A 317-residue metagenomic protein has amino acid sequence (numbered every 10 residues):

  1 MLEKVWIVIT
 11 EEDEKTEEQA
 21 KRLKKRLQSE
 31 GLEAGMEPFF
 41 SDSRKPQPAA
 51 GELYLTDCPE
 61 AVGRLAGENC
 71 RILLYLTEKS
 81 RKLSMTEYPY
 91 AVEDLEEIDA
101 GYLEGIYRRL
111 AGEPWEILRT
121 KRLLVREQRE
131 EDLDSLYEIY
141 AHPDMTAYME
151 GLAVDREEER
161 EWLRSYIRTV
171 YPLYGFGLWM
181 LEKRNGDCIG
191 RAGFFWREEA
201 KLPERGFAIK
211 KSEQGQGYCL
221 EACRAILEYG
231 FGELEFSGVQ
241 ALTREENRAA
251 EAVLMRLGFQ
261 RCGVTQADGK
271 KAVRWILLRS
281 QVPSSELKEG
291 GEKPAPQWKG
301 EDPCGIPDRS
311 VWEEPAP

Functional and structural regions predicted by a protein language model:
M1-T10, R22-E33, Y90-S212, R224 (+4 more regions): GNAT-family acyltransferases
Q28, A66-G67, M255: Anion (oxyanion) recognition and catalysis
A34-A50, C58, D94: Short acidic low-complexity segments
L53-E87: Acidic, Mg2+-coordinating phosphoryl-transfer loop and its flanking beta/alpha structural elements, shared across
C70-R71, M255-T265: Conserved acetyl-CoA-binding loop of GNAT-fold acetyltransferases
G215-G232, R248-R256: Conserved acetyl-CoA-binding loop-helix of GNAT-fold acetyltransferases
A241-E251, D268: Conserved beta-strand-loop-alpha-helix junction that forms the acyl-donor binding cleft
